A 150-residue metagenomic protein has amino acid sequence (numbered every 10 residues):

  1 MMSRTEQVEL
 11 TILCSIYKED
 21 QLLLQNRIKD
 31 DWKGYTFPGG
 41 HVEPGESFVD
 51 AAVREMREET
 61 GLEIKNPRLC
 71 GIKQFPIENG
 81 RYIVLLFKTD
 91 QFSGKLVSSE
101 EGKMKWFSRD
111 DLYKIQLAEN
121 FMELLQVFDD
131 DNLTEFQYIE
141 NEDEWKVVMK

Functional and structural regions predicted by a protein language model:
M1-L22, P38: Conserved N-terminal beta-strand and adjoining loop/helix that marks the start of the Nudix/MutT-like hydrolase domain
V8, S15, Y35, L62 (+1 more regions): Residues that recognize and position ribonucleotide moieties
E9-T11, W32, Y82: Short coil/loop residues immediately preceding or within conserved phosphate-binding loops of NTP-utilizing enzyme
C14, L69, F87-T89: A structural signal for short, well-ordered beta-strand segments
S15, L22-S47: N-terminal first-folded block
V42-K65, P76-V127, M149-K150: Unchanged
C70-P76: Short, solvent-exposed loop/turn elements at beta->coil junctions and helix N-caps that rim active or binding pockets
V127-K150: Charged phosphate-binding loop/patch that engages nucleotide di/tri-phosphates or the phosphate backbone of nucleic
